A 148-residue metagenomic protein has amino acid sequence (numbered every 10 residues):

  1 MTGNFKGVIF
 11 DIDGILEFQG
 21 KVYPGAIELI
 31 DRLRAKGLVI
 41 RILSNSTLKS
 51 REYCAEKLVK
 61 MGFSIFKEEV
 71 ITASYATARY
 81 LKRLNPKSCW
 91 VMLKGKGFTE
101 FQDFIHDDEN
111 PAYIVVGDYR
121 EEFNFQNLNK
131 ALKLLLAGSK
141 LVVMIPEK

Functional and structural regions predicted by a protein language model:
T2-K148: HAD-like aspartate-dependent phosphatase fold
